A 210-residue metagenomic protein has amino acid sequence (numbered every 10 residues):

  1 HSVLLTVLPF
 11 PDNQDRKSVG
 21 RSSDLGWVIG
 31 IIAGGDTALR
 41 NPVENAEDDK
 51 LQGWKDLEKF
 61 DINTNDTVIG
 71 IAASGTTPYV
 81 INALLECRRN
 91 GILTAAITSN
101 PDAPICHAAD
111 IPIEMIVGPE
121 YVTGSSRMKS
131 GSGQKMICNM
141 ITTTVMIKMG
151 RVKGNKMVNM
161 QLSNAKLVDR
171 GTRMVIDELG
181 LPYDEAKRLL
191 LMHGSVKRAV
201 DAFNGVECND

Functional and structural regions predicted by a protein language model:
H1-M136, V145-M149: Glycine-rich phosphate-binding loops that contact phosphosugars or nucleotide phosphates
V145-D210: Short, amphipathic alpha-helical interaction segments embedded in low-complexity terminal/linker regions of eukaryotic
